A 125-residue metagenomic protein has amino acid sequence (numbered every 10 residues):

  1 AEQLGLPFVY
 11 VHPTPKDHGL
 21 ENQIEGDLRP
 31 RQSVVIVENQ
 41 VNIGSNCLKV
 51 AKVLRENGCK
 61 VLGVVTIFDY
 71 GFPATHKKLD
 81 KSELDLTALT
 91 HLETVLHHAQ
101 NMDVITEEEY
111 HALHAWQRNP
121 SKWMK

Functional and structural regions predicted by a protein language model:
A1-V35, I43-K49: Short, glycine/charge-rich flexible loops or terminal/linker lids adjacent to PRPP-binding catalytic cores
H12, E38, T90: Short beta->alpha connector loops at strand-helix junctions that form conserved, small/polar/Pro-enriched
D27-G71: A contiguous pocket-lining binding segment that forms or flanks enzyme active sites
K52-K125: PRPP-dependent phosphoribosyltransferase catalytic core
